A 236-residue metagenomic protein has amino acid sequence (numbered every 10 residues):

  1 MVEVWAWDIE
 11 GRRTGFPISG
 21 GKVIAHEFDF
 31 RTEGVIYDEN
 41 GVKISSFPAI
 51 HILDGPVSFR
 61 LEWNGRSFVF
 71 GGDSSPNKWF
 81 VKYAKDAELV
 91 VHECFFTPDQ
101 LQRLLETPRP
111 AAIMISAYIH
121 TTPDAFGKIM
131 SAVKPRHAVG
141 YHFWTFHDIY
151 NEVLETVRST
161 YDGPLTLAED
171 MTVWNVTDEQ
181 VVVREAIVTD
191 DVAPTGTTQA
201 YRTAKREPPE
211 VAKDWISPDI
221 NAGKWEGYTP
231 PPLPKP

Functional and structural regions predicted by a protein language model:
M1-V69, N151-V181, T198-A200, V211-I216 (+1 more regions): Binuclear metal-dependent hydrolase catalytic cores
K22, K43, K78, K82-K85 (+6 more regions): Context-gated lysine
S58, N64-S67, S75-T172: Cap/insert and terminal regions of metallo-dependent hydrolase folds
H120, Y201-E210: Electropositive phosphate-/nucleotide-binding environments in soluble metabolic enzymes
V183-G196: A polyampholytic, Gly/Pro-enriched intrinsically disordered region
